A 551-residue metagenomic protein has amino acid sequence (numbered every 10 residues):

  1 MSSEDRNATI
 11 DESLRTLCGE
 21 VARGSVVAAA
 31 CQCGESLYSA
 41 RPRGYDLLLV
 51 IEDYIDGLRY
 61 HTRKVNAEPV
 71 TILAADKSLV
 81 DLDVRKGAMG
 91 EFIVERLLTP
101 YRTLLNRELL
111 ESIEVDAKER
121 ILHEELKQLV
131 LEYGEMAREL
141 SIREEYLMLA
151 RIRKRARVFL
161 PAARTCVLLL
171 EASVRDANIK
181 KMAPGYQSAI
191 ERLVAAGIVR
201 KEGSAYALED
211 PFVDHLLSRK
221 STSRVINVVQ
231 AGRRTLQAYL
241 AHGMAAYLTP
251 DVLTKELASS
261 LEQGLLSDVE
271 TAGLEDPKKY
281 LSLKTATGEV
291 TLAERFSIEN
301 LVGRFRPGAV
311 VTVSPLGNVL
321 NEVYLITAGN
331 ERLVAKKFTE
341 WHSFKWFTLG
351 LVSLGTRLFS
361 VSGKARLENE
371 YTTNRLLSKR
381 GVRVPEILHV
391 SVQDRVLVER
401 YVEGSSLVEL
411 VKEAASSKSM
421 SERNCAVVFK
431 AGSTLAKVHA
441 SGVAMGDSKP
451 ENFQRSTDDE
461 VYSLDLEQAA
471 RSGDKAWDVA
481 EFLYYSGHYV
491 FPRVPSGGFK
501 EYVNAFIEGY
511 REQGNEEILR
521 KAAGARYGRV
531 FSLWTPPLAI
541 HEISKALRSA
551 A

Functional and structural regions predicted by a protein language model:
M1-S25, L37-P42, D53-L281: Catalytic core of pol beta-like nucleotidyltransferases
K255-S314: Juxta-kinase regulatory segment immediately upstream of eukaryotic protein kinase catalytic domains
L320-R366: ATP-binding glycine-rich loop module of kinase domains
G363-R366, V384-V427: Conserved structural core of kinase catalytic domains
K364-L376: The N-lobe alphaC helix and its flanking beta3-alphaC-beta4 segment of protein kinase-like domains, centered on
A440-P450: Catalytic-loop of the protein kinase fold
E451-E481: Catalytic activation segment of kinase domains across protein kinase-like and atypical kinase folds
A476-R511: Active-site activation/catalytic loop segments of kinase-like enzymes and analogous catalytic loops in related
